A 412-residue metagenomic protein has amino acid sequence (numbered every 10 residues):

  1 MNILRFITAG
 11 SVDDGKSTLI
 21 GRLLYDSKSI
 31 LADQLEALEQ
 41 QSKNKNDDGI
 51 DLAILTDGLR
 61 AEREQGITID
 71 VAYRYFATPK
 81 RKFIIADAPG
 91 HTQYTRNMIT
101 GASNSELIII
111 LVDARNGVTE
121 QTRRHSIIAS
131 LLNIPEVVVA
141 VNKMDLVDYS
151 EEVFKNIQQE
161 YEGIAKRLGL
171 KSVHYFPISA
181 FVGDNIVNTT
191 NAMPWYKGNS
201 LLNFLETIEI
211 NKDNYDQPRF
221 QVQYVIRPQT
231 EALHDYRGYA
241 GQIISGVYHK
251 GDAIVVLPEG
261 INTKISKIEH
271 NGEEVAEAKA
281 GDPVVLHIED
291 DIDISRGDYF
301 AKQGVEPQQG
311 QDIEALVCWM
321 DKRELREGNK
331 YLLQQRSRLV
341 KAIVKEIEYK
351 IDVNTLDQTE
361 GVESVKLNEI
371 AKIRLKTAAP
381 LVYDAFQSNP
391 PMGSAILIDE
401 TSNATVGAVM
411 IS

Functional and structural regions predicted by a protein language model:
M1-Q93, S105: P-loop NTPase switch module centered on the Walker A-proximal segment
N2-Y25, Q40-N44, N104, L111-V112 (+7 more regions): Helix-rich terminal scaffold detector
R5-T8, L146-Y149, V153, G163 (+1 more regions): C-terminal effector modules of nucleic-acid-centric enzymes and ribosome-associated factors
A9-S11, R60-T68, R74-A77, I99-G101 (+11 more regions): Replace "in large, NTP-powered and nucleic-acid-processing enzymes" with "in large, NTP-powered factors and other
D13, L19, L38, G66 (+13 more regions): Residue-level signature of catalytic and energy-coupling elements of molecular machines, predominantly ATP/GTP-dependent
G21, D33-E36, Q40, D57 (+10 more regions): Solvent-exposed alpha-helical segments within well-ordered globular domains of core cellular machineries
R81-F83, A88-Y94, A102-S126, N133-K155: Conserved Switch II/interswitch segment of TRAFAC-class P-loop GTPases
K155, E162-R323: Conserved catalytic-core segments of large NTP-driven translation/proteostasis enzymes
